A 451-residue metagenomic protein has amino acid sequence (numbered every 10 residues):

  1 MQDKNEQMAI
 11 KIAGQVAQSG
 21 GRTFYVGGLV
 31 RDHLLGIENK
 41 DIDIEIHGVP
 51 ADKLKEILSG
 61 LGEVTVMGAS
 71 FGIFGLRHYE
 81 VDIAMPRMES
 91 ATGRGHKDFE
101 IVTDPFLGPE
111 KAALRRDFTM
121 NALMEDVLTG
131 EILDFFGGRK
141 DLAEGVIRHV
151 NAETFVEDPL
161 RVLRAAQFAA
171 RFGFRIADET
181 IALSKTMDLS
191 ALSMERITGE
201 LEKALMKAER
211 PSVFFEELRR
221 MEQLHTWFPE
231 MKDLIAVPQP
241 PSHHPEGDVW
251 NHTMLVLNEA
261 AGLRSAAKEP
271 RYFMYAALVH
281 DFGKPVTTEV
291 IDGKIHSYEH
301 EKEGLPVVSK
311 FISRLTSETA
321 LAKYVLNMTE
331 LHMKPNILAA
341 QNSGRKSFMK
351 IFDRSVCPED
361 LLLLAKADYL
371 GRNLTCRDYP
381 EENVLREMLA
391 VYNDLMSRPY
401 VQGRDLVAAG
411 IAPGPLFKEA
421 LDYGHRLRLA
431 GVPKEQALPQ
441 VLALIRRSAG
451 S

Functional and structural regions predicted by a protein language model:
M1-S451: Catalytic cores of the polymerase beta-like nucleotidyltransferase superfamily and closely associated nucleotide
